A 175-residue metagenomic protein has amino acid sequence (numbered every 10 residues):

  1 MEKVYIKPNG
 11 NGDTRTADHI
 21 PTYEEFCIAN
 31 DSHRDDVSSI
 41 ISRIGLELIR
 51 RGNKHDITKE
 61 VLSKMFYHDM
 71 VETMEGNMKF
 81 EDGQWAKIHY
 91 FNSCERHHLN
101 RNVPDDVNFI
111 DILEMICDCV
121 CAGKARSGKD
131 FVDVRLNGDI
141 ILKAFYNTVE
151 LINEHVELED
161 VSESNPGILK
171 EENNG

Functional and structural regions predicted by a protein language model:
M1-G175: Metal-dependent phosphohydrolase cores
